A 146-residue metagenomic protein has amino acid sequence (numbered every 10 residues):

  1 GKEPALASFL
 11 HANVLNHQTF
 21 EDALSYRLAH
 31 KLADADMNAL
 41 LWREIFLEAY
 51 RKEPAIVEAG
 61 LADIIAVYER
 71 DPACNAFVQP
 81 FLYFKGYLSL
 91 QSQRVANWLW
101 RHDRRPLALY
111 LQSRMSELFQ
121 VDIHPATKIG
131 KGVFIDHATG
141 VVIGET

Functional and structural regions predicted by a protein language model:
G1-R114: Terminal amphipathic alpha-helical/low-complexity segments used for targeting or macromolecular assembly
S116-T146: Structural signal for interior beta-strand "rungs" in well-ordered beta-sheet cores of soluble enzyme domains
